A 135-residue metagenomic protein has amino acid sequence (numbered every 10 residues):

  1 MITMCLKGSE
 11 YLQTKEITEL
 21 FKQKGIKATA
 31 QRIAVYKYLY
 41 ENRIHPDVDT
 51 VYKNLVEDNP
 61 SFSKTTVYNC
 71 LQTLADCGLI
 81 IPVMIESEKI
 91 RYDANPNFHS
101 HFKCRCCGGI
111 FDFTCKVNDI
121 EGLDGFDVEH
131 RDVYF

Functional and structural regions predicted by a protein language model:
M1-Y11: Short, intrinsically disordered or compositionally biased N-terminal tails of bacterial proteins
L20, K37-Y38, N42, N54: Short amphipathic alpha-helical elements of helix-turn-helix/winged-helix folds
A28-A30, N42-T50: Short capping segments at the starts of secondary-structure elements
Q31-V35: Short alpha-helical "packing" element that flanks the helix-turn-helix/winged-helix DNA-binding module
D47-P60: DNA-recognition alpha helix
V67-C77: Basic amphipathic alpha-helical segments that dock to polyanions
D76-F135: Non-DNA-binding regulatory cores of transcription-related proteins, predominantly C-terminal effector-binding
